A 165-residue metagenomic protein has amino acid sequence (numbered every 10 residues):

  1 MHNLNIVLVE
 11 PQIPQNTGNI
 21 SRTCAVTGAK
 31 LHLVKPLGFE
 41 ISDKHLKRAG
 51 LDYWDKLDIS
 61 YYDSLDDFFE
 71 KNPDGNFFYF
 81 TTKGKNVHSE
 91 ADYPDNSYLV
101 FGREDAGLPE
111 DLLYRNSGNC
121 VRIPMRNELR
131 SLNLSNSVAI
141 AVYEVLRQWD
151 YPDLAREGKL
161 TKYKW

Functional and structural regions predicted by a protein language model:
M1-W165: Post-transcriptional modification and biogenesis factors for structured RNAs of the translation apparatus
